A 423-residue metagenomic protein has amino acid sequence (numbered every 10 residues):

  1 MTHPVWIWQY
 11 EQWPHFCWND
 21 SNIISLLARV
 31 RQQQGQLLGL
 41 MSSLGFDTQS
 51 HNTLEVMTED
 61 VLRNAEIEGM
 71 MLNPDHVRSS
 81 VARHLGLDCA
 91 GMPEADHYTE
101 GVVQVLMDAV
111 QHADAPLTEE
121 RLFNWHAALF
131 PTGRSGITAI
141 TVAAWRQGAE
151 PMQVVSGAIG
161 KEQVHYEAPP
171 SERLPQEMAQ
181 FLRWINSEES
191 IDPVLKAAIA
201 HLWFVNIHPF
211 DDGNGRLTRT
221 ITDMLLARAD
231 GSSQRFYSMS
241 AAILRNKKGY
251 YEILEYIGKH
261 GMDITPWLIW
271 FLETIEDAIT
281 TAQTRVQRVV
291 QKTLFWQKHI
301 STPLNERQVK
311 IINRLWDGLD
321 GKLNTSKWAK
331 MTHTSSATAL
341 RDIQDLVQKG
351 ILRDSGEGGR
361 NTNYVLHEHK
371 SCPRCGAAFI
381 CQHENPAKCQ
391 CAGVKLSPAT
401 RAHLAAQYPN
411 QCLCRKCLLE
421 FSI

Functional and structural regions predicted by a protein language model:
M1-E368: FIC/Doc superfamily catalytic core
H369, K388, Q411: Residues immediately within or flanking Cys/His clusters that coordinate Zn2+ in small zinc-binding modules
C372-C375, C414-C417: Short cysteine-rich clusters marking metal-coordination/redox-active sites
A377, G393, L419: Short Cys/His-rich local motifs and their 1-3 flanking residues in nucleic-acid-associated proteins and small
C381-Q382, P398, I423: Short, non-ligating residues that shape and space the ligands of small metal-coordination modules and catalytic
E384-Q390, R401-L404: Short cysteine/histidine-rich zinc-coordinating motifs and their immediately flanking basic loops
L396-P409: Short linker/helix segments within small regulatory modules
C417-I423: Short flanking/linker segments adjacent to small metal-binding domains or redox-active Cys/His motifs
